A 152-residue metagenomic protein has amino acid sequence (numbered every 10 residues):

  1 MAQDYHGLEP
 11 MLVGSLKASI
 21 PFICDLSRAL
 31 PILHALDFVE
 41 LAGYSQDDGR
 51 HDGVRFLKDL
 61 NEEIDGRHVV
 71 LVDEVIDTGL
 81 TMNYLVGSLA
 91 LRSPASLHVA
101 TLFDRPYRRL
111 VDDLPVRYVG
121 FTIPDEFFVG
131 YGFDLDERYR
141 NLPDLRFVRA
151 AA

Functional and structural regions predicted by a protein language model:
M1-A152: PRPP-associated nucleotide enzymes
